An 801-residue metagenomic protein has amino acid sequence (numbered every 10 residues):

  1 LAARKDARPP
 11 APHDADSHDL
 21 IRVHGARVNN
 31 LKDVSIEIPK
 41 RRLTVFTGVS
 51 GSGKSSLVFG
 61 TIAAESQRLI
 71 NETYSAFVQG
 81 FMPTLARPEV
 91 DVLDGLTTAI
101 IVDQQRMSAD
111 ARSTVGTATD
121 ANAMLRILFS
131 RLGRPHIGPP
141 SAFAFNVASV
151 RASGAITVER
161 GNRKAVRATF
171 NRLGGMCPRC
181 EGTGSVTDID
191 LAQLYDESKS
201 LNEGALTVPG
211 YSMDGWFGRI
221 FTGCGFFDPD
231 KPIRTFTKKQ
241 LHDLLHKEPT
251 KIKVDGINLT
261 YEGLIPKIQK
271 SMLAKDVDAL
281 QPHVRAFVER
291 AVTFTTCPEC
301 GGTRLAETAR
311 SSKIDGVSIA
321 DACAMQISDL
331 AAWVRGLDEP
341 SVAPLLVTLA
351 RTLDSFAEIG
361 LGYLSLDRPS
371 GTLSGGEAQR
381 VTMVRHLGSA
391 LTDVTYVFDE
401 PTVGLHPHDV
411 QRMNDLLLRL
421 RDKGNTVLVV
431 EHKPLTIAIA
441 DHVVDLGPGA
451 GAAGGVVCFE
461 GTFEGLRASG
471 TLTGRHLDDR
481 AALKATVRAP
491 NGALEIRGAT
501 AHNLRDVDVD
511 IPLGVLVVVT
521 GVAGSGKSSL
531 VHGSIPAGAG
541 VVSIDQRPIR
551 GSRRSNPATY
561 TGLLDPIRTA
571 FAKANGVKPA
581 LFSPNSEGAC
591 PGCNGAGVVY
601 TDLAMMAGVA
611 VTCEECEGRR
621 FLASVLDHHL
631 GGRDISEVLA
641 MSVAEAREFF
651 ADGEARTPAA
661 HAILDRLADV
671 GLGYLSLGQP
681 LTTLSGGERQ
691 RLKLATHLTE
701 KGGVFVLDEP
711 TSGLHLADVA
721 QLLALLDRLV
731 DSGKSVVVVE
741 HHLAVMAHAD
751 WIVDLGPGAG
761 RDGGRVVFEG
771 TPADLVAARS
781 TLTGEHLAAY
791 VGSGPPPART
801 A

Functional and structural regions predicted by a protein language model:
A2-T372, A378-V397, L416-D422, E495-T683 (+6 more regions): P-loop/Walker A nucleotide phosphate-binding surfaces of NTP-dependent enzymes
G371, T402-V403, T682, T711-S712 (+1 more regions): Catalytic acidic motif of RecA-like/P-loop NTPases
D399, L405-H406, D708, L714-H715: ABC-family nucleotide-binding domains
H406-D415, L716-A724: Conserved D-loop/post-Walker B switch-helix segment of ABC ATPase nucleotide-binding domains
T426, I439-D445, R728, S735 (+1 more regions): Conserved catalytic segment of ABC-fold P-loop ATPases
V430-H432, V739-H741: H-loop/switch region of ABC-family ATPase nucleotide-binding domains
D445-D478, D754-H786: Conserved beta-strand-loop-alpha-helix hinge in the C-terminal portion of ABC ATPase nucleotide-binding domains
R467-L504, H786-L787, V791-G792: Flexible nucleotide-interacting loop at or near the entrance of a catalytic core
